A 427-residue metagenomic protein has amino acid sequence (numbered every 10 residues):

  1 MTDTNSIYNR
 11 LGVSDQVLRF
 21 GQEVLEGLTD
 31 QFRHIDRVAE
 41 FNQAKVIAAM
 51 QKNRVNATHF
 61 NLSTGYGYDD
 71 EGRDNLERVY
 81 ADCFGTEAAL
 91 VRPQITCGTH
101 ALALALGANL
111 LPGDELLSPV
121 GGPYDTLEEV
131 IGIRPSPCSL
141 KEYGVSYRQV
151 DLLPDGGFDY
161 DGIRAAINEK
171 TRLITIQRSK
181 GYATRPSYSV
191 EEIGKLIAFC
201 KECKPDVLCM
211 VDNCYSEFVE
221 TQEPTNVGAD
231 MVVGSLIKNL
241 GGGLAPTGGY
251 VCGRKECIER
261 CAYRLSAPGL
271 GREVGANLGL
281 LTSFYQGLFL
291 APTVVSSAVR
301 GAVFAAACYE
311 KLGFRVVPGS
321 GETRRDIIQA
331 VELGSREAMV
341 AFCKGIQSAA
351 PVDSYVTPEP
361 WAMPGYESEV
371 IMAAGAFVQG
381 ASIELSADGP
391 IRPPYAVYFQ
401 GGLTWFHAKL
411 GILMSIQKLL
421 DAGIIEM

Functional and structural regions predicted by a protein language model:
M1: Interfaces and regulatory segments of ATP-dependent nucleotide/adenylate/phosphodiester-chemistry enzymes
T4-T29, D36-R37, V46-K52, N56-H59 (+8 more regions): Conserved PLP-enzyme active-site core in the AAT-like
L62: Aromatic- and Gly/Pro-rich donor/ligand-binding loops that form nucleotide- or phosphate-bearing donor binding pockets
G72-R73: TRNA-binding/sensing appendages of the translation machinery
E77: Generic structural marker for isolated residues within well-ordered, non-membrane alpha-helices of soluble domains
E87-Q94, V352-S354: Short, well-structured beta-strand/strand-turn elements
E310-M427: Conserved C-terminal alpha-helix-loop-beta "cap" of PLP-dependent enzymes that closes/shapes the active-site mouth
